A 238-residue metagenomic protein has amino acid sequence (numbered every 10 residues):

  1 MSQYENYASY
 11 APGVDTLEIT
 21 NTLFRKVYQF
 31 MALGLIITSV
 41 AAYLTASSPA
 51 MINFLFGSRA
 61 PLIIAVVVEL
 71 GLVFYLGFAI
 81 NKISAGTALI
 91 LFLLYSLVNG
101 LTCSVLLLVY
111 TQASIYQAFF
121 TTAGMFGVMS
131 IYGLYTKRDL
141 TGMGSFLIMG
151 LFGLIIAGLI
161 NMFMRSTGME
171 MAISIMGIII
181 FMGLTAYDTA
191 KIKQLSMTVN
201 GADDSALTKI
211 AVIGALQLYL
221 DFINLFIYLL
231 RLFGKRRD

Functional and structural regions predicted by a protein language model:
M1-D238: A hydrophobic alpha-helical transmembrane-helix feature that marks the membrane cores and membrane-interface segments
